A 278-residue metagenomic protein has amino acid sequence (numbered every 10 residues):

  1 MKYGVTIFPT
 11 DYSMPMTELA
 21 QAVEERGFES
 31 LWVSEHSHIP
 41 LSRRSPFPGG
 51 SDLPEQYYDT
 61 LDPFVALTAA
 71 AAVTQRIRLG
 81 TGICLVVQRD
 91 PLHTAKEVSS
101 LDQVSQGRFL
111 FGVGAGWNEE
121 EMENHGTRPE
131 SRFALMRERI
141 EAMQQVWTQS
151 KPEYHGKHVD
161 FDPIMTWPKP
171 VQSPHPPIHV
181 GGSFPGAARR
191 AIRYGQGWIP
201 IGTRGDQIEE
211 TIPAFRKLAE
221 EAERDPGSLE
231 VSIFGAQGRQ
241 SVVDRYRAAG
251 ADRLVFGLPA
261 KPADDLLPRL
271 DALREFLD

Functional and structural regions predicted by a protein language model:
M1-D278: Active-site-adjacent structural elements that line small-molecule/cofactor binding pockets in enzymes
